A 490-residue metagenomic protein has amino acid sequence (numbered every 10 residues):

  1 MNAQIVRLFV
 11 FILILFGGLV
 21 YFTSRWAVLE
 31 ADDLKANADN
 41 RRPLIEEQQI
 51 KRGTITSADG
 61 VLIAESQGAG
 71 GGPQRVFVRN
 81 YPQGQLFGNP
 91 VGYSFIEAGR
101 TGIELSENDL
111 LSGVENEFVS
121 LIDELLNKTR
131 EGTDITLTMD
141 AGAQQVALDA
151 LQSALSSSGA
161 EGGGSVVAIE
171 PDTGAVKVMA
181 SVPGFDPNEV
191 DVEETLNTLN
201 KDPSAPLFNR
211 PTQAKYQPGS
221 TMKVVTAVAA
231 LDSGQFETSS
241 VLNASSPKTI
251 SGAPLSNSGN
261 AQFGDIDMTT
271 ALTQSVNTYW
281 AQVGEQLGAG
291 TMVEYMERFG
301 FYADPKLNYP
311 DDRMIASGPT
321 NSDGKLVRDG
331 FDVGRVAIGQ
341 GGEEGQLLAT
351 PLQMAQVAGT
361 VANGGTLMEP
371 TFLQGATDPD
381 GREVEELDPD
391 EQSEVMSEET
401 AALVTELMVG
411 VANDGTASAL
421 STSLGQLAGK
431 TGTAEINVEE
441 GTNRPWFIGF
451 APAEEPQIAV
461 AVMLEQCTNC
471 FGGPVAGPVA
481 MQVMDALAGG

Functional and structural regions predicted by a protein language model:
M1-E194, K215-Q217, G290-R298, Q466 (+1 more regions): Periplasmic/cell-envelope proteins involved in peptidoglycan metabolism and beta-lactam response
V176-S220, V225-E465, G472: Beta-lactam-recognizing serine transpeptidase/beta-lactamase-like catalytic domain environment
